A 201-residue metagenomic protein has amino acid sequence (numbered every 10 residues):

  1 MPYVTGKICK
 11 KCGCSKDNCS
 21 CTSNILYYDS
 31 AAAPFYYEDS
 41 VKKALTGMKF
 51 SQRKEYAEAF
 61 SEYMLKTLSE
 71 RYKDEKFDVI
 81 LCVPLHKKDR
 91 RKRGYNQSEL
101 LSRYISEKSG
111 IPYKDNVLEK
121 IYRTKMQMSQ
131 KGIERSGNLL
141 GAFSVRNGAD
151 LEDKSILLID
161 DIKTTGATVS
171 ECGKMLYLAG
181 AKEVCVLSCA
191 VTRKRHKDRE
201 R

Functional and structural regions predicted by a protein language model:
M1-D160, T164-R201: Glycine-rich phosphate/pyrophosphate-handling loop used in enzymes and phosphotransfer proteins
